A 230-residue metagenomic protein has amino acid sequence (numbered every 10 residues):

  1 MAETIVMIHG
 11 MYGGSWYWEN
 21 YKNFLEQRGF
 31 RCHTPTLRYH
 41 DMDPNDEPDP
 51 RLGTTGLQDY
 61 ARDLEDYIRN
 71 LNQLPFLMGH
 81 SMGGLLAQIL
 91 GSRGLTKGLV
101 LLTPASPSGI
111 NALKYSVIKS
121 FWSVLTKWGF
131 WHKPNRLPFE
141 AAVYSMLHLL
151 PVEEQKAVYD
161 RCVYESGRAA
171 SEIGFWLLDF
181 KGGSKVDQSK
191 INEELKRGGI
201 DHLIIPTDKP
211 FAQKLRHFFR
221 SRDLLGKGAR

Functional and structural regions predicted by a protein language model:
E3-G10: Short beta-strand element of the alpha/beta-hydrolase
G10-G14, S81: Active-site glycine-rich loops that stabilize anionic/oxyanionic intermediates across multiple enzyme folds
E26-P48: Conserved alpha/beta-hydrolase
Q58-P75: Conserved acidic catalytic loop of the alpha/beta-hydrolase fold
M78-G83, A87: Gly/Ala-rich beta-loop-alpha elbow adjacent to hydrolase catalytic centers
L95-F130, A169-L177: Flexible "cap/lid" loop of the alpha/beta hydrolase fold
P134-D187: Alpha/beta-hydrolase
E194-R230: Catalytic active-site module of serine/aspartate enzymes centered on a nucleophile-bearing elbow/loop
